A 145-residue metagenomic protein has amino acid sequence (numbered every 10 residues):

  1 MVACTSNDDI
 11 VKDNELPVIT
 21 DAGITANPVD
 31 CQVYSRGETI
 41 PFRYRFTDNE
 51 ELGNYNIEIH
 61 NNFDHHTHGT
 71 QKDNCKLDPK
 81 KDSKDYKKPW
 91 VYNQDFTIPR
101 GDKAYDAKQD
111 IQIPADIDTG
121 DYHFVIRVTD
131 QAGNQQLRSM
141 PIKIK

Functional and structural regions predicted by a protein language model:
V2-A3: C-terminal motif of bacterial Sec signal peptides marking the signal peptidase cleavage site
S6-N7: Short, conserved catalytic or interaction motifs in soluble domains
N14-K145: First exposed extracellular module after export/assembly in secreted or surface-exposed proteins
